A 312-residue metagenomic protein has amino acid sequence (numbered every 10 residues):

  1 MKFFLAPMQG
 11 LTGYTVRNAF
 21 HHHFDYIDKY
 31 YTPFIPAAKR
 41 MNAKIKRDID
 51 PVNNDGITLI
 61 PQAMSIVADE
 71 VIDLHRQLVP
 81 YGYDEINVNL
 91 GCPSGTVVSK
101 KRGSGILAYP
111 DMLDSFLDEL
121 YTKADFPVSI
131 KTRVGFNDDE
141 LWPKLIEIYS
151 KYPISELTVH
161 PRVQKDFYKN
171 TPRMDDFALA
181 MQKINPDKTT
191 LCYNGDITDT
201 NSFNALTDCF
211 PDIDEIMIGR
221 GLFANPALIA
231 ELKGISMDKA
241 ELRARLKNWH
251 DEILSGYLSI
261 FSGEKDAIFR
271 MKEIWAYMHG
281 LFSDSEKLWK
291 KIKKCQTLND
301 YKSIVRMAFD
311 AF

Functional and structural regions predicted by a protein language model:
M1-F312: Flavin-dependent oxidoreductase catalytic cores
